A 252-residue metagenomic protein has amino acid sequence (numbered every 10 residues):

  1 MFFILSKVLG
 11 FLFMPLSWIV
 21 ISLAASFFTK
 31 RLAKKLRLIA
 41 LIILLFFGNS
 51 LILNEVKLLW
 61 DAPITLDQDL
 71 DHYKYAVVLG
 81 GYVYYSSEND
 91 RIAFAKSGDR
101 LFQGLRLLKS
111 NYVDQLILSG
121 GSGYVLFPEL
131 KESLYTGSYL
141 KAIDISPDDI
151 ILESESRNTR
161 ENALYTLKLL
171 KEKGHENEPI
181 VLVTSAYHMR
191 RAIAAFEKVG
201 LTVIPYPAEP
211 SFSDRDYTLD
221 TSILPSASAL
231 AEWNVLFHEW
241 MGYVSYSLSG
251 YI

Functional and structural regions predicted by a protein language model:
M1-F28: Membrane-embedded alpha-helical segments of integral membrane proteins
V20, K34-I39: Sec-dependent signal peptide recognition, specifically the positively charged N-region followed immediately by
A25-L32, G48-S50: Structural signal for the C-terminal ends of transmembrane alpha-helices and the immediately following loop
F28-L32, L59-I64, Y251-I252: Membrane-interface elements of multi-pass transporters and channels
R37-S50: Hydrophobic membrane-insertion alpha-helices, especially the h-region of bacterial N-terminal signal peptides
N49-S226, L230-W233: A structural signal for short, hydrophobic/glycine-enriched beta-strand patches
D220-T221, A229-I252: Extracytoplasmic/luminal low-complexity segments enriched in Pro/Gly and acidic/polar residues that act as flexible
